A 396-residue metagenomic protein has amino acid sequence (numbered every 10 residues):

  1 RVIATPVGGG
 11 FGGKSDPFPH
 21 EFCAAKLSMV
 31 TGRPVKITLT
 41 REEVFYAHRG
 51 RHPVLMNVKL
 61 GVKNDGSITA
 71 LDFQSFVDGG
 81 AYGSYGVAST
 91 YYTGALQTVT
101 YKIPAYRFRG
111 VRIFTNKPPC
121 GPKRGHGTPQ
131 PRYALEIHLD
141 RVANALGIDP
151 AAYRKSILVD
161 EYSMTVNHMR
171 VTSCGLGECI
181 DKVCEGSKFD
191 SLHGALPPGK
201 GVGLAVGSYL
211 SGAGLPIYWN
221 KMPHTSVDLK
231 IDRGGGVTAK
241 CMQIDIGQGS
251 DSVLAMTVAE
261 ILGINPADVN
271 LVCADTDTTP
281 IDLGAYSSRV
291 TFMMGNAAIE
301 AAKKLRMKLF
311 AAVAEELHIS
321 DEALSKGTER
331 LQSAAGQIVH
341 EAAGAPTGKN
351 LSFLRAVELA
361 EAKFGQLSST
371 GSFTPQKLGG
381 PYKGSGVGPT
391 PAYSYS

Functional and structural regions predicted by a protein language model:
V2, F114-P122, M164, V237 (+1 more regions): Gly-rich Lys/Arg/Thr-decorated short loops/hinges at beta-loop-alpha junctions or inter-strand turns that position
D16-Y101, L146, P150-T238, M242-I261 (+1 more regions): Cofactor-centric catalytic regions
K102-G121, V272-D275, D282: A glycine-rich, basic-preceded beta-loop-alpha segment at the flavin cofactor/substrate interface of flavin-utilizing
I103, P118-P131, S287: A short glycine-threonine-serine/GTX helix/turn-capping micro-motif
